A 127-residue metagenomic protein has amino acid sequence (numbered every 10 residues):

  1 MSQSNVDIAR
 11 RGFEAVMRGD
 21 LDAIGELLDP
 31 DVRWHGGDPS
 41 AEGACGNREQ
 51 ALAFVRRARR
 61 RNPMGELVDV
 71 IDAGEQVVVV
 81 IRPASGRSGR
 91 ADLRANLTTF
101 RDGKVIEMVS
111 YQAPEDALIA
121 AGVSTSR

Functional and structural regions predicted by a protein language model:
M1-R127: C-terminal and inter-domain tail/linker signature
